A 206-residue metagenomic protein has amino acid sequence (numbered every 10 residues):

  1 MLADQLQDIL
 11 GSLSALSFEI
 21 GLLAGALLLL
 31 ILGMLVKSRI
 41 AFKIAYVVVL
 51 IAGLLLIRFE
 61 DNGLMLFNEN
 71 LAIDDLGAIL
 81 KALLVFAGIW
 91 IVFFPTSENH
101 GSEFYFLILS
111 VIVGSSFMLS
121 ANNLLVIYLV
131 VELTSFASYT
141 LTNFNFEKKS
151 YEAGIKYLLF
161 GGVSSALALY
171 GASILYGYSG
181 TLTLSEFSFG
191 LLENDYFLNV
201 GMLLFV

Functional and structural regions predicted by a protein language model:
M1-V206: Alpha-helical transmembrane segments of multi-pass membrane proteins predominantly involved in bioenergetics
